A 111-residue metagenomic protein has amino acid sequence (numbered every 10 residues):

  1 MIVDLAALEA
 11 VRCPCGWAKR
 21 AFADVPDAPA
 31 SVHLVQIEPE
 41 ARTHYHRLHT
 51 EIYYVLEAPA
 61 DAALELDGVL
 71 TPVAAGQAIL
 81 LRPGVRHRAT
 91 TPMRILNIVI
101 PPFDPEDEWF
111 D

Functional and structural regions predicted by a protein language model:
V3-L8, R12, A28-P29, T90-D111: Double-stranded beta-helix
L8-T43, H49, D107-W109: A short glycine-rich, His/Asp/Glu-containing loop-to-beta-strand
K19, A62-L64, N97: Short hydrophobic/aromatic-rich beta-strand segments that constitute the beta-sheet cores of beta-sandwich/beta-barrel
D24, H44, L70-T71, H87: Short secondary-structure boundary/capping segments
D27-A30, I37-E40, A58-A62, L70 (+1 more regions): Short, charged/polar surface micro-motifs in flexible loops or helix N-caps
V32-Q36, I52, L70-P72, A78-L80 (+1 more regions): Conserved hydrophobic/aromatic beta-strand scaffold that supports enzyme active sites
Y45-A75: A short beta-strand-loop-beta hairpin characteristic of the jelly-roll/cupin
V73-T91, I100-P102: Conserved metal-binding segment of the jelly-roll/cupin
